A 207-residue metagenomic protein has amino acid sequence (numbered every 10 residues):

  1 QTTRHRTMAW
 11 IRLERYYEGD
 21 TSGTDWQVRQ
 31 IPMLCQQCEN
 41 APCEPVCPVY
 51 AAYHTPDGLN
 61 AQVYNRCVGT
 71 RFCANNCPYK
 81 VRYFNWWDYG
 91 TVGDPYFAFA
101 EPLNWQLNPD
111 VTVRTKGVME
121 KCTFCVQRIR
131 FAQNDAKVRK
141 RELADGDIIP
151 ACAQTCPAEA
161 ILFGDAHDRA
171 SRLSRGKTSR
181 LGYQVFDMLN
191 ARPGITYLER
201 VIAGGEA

Functional and structural regions predicted by a protein language model:
Q1-A207: Non-ligating segments of multi-cofactor redox enzymes
